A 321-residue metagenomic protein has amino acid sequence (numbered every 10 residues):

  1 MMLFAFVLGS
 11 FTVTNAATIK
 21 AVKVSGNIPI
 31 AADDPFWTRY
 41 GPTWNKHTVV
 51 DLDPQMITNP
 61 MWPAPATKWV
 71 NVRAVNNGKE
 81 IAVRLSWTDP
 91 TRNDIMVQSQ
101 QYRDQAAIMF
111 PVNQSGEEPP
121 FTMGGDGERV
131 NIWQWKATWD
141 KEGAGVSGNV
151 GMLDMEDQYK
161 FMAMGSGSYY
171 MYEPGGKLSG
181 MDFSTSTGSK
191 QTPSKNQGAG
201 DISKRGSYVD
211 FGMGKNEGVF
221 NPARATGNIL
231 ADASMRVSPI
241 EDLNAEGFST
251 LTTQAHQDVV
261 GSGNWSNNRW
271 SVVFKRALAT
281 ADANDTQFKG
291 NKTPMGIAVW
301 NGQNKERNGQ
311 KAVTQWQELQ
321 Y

Functional and structural regions predicted by a protein language model:
M1-S10: Bacterial N-terminal signal peptides
A16-W44, S99-V237, A281-Y321: Acidic/polar low-complexity flexible segments
A32, E80-W87, W270-R276: Short, well-ordered beta-strand segments enriched in hydrophobic/aromatic residues
D51-R73, N77-E80: Short N-terminal edge-element motif at the start of the domain
V70, G78-A82, T88-I95, Q101-D104 (+2 more regions): Primarily extracytoplasmic ectodomains and periplasmic/lumenal surface modules that are beta-strand-rich
V70-R73, V259-W265: Beta-strand-rich interaction surfaces with strong enrichment in secreted/lumenal proteins
S166, P222-A225, S234-G261: Glycine-aromatic-enriched beta-strand/loop faces of beta-sandwich-type recognition domains, especially lectin-like
G261-N268, N284-F288: Exposed beta-sheet edge/beta-hairpin loop segments within beta-rich domains
